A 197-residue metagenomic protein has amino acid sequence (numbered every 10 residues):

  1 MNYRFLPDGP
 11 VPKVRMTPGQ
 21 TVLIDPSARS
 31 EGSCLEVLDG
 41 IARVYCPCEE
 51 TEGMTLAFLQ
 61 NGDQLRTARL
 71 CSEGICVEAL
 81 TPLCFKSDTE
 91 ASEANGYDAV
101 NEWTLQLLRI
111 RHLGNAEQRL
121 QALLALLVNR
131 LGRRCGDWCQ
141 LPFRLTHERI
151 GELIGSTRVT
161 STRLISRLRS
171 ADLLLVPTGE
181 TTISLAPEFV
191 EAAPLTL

Functional and structural regions predicted by a protein language model:
M1-D39: Regulatory nucleotide-sensing modules
E31-E49, Q60-G62: Glycine- and acidic-residue-biased ligand/ion/polar-headgroup-sensing regions
L35, V77, L173-L174: A structural signal for short hydrophobic beta-strand segments in well-ordered beta-sheet cores
T55-L107: Cyclic-nucleotide recognition modules
D98-S156: Polybasic "coupling" helices that flank or enter modular domains
L131-L197: Phosphate-/nucleic-acid-contacting segments
